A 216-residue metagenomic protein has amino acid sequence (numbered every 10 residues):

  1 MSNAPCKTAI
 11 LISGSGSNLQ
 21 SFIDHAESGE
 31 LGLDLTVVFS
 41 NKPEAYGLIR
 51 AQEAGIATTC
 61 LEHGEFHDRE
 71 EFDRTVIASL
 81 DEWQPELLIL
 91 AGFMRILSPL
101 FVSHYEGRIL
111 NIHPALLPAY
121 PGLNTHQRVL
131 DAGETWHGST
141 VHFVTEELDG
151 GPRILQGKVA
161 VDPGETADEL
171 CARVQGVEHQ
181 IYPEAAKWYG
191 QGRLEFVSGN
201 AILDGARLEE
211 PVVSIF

Functional and structural regions predicted by a protein language model:
S2-Y46, R50: N-terminal Rossmann-like dinucleotide-binding module
G16-L19, G47-L48, D73, G122 (+2 more regions): A general structural signal for well-ordered alpha-helical segments in protein cores
Q20, S198-F216: Short, basic/aromatic-enriched C-terminal tail that caps enzymatic domains
D24-G29, R50, A54, S79 (+2 more regions): Alpha-helical structural signal in soluble globular domains
H25, L87, A91-D204: Donor/substrate-binding cores of folate-linked one-carbon enzymes
L33-E71, T75: Short, surface-exposed acidic-centric catalytic microdomains
S40-N41, E65, R69-D73, W83-P99: N-terminal glycine-rich "phosphate-gripper" loop used for MgATP/nucleotide binding and carboxylate activation
